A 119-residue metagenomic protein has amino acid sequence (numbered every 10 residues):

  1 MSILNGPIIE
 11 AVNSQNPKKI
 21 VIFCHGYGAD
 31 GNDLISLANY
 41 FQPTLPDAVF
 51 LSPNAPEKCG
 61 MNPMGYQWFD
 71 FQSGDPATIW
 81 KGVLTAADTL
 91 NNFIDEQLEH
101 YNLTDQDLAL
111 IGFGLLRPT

Functional and structural regions predicted by a protein language model:
S2-D107: Serine-hydrolase catalytic machinery in alpha/beta-hydrolase-like enzymes
N32, A109-T119: Glycine-rich nucleophile elbow surrounding the catalytic serine of serine-hydrolase chemistry
